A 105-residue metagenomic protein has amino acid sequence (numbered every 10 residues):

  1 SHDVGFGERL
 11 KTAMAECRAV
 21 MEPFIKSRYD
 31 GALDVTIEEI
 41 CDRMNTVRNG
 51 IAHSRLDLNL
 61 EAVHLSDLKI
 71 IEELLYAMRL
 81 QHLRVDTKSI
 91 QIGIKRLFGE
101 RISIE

Functional and structural regions predicted by a protein language model:
S1-E105: Amphipathic, oligomerization/interface secondary-structure segments
